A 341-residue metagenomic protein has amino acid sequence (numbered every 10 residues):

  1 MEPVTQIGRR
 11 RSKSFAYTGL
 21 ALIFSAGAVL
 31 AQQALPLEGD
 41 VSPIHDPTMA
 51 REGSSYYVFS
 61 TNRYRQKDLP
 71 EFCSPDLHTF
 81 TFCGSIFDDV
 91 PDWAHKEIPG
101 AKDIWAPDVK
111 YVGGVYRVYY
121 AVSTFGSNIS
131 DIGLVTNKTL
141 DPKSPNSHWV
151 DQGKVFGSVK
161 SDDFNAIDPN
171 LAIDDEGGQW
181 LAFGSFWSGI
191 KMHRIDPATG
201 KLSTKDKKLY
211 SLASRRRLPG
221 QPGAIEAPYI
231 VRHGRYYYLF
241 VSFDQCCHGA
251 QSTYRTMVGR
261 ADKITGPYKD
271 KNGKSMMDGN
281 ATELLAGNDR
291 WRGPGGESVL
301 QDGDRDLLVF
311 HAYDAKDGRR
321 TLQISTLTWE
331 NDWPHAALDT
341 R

Functional and structural regions predicted by a protein language model:
M1-S12: N-terminal secretory signal peptides that target proteins for export/translocation
P3, V29-L30: Intrinsic low-complexity/disordered segments
R10, F15-A16, P107: Short, low-complexity intrinsically disordered segments enriched in A/P/G/S/L with frequent Arg, especially at protein
Y17-G27: Bacterial N-terminal signal peptides
A31-R341: Carbohydrate-active catalytic/glycan-binding domains of CAZyme proteins, especially the secreted or lumenal ectodomains
